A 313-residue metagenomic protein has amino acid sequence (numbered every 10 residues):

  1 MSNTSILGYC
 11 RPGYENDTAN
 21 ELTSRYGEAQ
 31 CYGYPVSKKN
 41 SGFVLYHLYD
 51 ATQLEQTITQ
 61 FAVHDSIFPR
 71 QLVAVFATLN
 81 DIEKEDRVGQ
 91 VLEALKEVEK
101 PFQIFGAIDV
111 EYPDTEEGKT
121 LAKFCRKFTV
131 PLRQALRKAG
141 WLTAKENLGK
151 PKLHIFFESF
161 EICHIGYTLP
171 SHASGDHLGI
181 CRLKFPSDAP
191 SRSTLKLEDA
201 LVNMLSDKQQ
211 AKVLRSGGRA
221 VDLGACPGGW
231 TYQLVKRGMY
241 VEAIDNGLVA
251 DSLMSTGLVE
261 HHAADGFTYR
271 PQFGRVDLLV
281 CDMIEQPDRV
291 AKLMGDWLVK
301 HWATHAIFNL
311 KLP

Functional and structural regions predicted by a protein language model:
M1-P313: SAM-dependent transferase fold signal centered on methyltransferase-like domains, encompassing both Class I
